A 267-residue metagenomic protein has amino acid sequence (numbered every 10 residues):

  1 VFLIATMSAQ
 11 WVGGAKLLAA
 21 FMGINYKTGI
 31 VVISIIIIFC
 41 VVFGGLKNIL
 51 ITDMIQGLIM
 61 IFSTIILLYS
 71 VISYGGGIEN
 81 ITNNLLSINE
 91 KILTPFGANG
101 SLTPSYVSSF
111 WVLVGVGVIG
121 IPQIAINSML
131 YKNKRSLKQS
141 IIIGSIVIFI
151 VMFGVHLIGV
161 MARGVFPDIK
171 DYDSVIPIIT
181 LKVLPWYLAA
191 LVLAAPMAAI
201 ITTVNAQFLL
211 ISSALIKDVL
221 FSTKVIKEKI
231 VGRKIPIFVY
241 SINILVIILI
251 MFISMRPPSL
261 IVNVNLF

Functional and structural regions predicted by a protein language model:
V1-F43, N127-N265: Helix-loop-helix junctions that connect adjacent transmembrane helices in secondary transporters/permeases, recognized
S34, M54, S63: Flexible loop residues that form catalytic and substrate-binding hotspots at small-molecule/glycan-binding clefts
M54-M60, I237-Y240, F267: Cytoplasmic-side transmembrane-helix entry/capping segments in multi-pass membrane proteins
L58-A189: Loop-to-helix junctions at membrane interfaces in multi-pass transport proteins
